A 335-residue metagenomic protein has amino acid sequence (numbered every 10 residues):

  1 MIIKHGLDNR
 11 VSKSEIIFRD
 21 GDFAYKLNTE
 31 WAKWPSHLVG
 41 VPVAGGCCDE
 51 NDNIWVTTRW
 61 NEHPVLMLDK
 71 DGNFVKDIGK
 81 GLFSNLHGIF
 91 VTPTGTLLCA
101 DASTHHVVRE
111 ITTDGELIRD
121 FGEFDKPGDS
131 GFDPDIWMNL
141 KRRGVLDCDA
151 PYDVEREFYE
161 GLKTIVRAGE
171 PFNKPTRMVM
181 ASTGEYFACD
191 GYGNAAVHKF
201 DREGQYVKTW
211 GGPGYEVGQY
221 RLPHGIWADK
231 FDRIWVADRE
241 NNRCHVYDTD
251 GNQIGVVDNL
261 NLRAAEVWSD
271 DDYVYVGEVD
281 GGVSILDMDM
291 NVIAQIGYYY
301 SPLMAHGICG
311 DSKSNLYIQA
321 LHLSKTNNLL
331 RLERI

Functional and structural regions predicted by a protein language model:
M1-I335: Eukaryotic scaffold repeat domains enriched in small/polar residues
